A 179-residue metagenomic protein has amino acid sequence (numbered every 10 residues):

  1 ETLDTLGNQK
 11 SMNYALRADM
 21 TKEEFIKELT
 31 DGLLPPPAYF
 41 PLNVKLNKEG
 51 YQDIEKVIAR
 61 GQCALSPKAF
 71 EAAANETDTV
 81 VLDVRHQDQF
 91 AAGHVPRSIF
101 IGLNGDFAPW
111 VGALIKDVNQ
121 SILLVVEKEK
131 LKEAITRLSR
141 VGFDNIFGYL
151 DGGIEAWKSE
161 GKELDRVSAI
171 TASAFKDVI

Functional and structural regions predicted by a protein language model:
E1-V81, R85-L123, E127-K132, T136-N145: Accessory terminal helices/loops
Q9-S11, P35, G152, S159-K162: Residue-level signal for pocket-adjacent positions within structured domains
I101-G102, F147-D151, D165-T171: Short acidic-hydrophobic, aromatic-tinged amphipathic segments that line or gate anion-handling sites
V126-E127, E133-I135, D151, I170-F175: Short, low-complexity connector segments at domain boundaries
A134, W157-K158: Short Asp/Glu-rich motifs
F143-W157: A short glycine-rich beta-strand->turn/loop micro-motif centered on a GG-aromatic cluster
K158-V178: Active-site neighborhoods of enzymes that stabilize oxyanions during catalysis
